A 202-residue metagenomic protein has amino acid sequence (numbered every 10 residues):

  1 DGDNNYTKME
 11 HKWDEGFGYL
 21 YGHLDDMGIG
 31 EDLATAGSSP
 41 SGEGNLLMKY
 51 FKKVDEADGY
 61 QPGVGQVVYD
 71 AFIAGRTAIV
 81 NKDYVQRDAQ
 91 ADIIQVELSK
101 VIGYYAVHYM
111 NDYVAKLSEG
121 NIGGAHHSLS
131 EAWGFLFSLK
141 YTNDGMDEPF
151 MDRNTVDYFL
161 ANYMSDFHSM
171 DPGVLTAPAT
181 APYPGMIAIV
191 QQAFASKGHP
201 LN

Functional and structural regions predicted by a protein language model:
D1-N202: Mature extracytoplasmic or organellar-lumen-exposed domains after removal of signal/transit peptides
